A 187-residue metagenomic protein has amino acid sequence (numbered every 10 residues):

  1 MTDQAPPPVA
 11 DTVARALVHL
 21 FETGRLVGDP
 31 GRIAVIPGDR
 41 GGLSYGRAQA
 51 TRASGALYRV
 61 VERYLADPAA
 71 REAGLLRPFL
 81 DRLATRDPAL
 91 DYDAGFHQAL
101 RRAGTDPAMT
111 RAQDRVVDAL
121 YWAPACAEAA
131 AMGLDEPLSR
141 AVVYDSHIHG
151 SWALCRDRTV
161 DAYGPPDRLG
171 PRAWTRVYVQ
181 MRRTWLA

Functional and structural regions predicted by a protein language model:
M1-A187: Cell-wall polysaccharide-cleaving catalytic domain and substrate-binding groove, primarily in peptidoglycan/chitin
